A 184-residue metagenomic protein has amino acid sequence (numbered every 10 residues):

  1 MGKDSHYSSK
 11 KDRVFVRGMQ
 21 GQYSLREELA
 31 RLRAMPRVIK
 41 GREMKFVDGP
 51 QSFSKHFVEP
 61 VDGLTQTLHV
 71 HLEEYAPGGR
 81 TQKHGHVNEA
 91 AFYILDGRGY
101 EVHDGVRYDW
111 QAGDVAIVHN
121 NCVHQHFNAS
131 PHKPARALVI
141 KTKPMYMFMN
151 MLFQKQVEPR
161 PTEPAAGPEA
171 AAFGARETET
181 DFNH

Functional and structural regions predicted by a protein language model:
M1-Q66, F153-H184: A short, N-terminal "cap"/entry segment at the start of jelly-roll beta-barrel domains of the cupin/DSBH fold
S54-V58, V70-G85: Conserved short histidine dyad/triad with adjacent acidic residue
T67-V70, A91-Y93, I117-V118, H132-M151: A short hydrophobic beta-strand segment most commonly corresponding to one strand of the jelly-roll/cupin
P77, N88-G99, D104: Glycine- and acidic-residue-biased ligand/ion/polar-headgroup-sensing regions
T81-H84, E101-V102, V118, H124-P131 (+1 more regions): Short beta-strand His + acidic residue motifs that chelate non-heme Fe in jelly-roll/DSBH and cupin folds
V87, V106, C122-V123, K143: A generic "binding-loop/recognition-motif" signal
G105-N121: Short acidic-glycine-tyrosine-enriched beta hairpin
